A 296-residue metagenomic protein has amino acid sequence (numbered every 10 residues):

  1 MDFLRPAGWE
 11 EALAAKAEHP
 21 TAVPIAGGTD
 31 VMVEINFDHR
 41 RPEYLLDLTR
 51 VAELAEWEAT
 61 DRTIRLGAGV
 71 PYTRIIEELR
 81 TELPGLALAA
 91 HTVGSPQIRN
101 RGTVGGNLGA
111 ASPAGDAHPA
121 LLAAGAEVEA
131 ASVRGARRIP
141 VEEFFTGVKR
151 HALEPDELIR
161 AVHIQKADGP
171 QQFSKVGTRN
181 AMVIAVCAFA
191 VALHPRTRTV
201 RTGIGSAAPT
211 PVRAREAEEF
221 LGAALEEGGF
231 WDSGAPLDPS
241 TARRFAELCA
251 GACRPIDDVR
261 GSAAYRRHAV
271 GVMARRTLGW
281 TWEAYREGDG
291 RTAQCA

Functional and structural regions predicted by a protein language model:
M1-A296: C-terminal structural segment of proteins
